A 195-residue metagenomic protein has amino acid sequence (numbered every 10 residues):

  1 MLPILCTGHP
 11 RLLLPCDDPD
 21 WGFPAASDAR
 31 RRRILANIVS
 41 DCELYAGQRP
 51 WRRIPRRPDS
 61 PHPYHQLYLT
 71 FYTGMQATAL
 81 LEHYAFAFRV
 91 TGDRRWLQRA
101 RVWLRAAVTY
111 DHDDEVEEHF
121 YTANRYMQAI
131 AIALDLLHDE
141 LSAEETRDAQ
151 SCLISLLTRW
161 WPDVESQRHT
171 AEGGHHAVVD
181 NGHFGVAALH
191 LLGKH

Functional and structural regions predicted by a protein language model:
M1-H65: Low-complexity, Ser/Thr/Pro/Gly-enriched N-terminal "stalk/linker" regions
Y68-H195: Aromatic-lined, polymer-binding surfaces characteristic of secreted/periplasmic polysaccharide-degrading enzymes
